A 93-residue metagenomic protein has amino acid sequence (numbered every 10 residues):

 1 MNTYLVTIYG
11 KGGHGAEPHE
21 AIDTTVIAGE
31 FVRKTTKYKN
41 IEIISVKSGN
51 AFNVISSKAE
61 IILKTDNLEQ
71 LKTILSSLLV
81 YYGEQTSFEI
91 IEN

Functional and structural regions predicted by a protein language model:
M1-N93: Midchain, well-structured core segments that form catalytic/ion-binding scaffolds
